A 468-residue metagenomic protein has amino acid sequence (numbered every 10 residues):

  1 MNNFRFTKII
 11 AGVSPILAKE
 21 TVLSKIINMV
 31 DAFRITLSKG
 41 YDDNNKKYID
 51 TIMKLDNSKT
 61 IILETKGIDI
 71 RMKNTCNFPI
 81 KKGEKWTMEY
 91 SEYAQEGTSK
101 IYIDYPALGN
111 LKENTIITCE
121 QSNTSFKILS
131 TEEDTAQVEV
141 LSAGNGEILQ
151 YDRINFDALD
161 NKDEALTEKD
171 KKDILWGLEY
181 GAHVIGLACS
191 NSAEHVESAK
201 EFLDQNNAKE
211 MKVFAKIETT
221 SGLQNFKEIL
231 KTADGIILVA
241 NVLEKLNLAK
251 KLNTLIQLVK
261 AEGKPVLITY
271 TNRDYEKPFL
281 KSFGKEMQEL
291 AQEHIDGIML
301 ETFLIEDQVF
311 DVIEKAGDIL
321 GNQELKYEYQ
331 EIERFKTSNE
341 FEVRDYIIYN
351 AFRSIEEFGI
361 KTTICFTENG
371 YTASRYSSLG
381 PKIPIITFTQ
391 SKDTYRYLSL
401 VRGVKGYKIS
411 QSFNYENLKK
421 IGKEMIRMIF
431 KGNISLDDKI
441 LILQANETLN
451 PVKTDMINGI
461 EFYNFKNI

Functional and structural regions predicted by a protein language model:
M1-I468: Non-catalytic helical/linker scaffolds that mediate oligomerization, partner binding, and domain coupling around large
